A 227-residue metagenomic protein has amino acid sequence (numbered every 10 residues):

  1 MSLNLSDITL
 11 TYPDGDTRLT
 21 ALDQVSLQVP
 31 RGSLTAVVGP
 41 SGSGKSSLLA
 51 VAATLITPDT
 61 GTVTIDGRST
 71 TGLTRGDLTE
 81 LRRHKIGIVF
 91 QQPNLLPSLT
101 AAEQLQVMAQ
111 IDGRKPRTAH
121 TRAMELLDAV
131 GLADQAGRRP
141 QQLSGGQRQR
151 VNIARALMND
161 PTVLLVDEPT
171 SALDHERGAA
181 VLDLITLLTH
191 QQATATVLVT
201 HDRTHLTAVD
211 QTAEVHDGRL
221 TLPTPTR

Functional and structural regions predicted by a protein language model:
D16, T70-G87: ABC ATPase NBD coupling module
A53: Helix-to-loop junction immediately C-terminal to a conserved catalytic motif
G61-S69: Conserved ABC transporter NBD signature motif
L99-M108: Short coil-to-helix segment of the ABC ATPase nucleotide-binding domain corresponding to the Q-loop/switch region
R139-L143, Q147-Q149: Conserved ABC ATPase signature
D160: Conserved catalytic motifs of ABC-family nucleotide-binding domains
L164-D167: Catalytic Walker B motif of ABC-type/P-loop ATPase nucleotide-binding domains
